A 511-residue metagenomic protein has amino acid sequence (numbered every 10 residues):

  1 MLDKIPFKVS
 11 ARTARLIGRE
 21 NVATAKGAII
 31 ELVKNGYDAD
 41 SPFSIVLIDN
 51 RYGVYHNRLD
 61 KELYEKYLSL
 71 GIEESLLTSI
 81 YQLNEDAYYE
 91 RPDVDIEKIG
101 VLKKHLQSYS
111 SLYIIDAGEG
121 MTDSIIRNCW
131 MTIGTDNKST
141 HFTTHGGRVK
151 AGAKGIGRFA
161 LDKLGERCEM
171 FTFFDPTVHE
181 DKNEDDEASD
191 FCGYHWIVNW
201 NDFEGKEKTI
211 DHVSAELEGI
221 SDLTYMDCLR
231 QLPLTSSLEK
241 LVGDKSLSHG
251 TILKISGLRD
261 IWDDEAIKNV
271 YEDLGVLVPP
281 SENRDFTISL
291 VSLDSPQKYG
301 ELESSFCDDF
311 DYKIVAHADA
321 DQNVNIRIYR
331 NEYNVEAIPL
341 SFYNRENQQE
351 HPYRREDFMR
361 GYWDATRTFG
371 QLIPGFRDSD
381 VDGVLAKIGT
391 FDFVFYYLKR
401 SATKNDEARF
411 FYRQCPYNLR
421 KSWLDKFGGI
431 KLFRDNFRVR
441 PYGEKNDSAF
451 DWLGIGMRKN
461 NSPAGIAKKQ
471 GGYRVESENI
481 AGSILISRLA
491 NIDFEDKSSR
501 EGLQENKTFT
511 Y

Functional and structural regions predicted by a protein language model:
M1-D3, Y353-Y511: Charged regulatory segments coupled to nucleotide-binding catalytic modules in large multidomain enzymes
M1-G257, D263-D264: GHKL (Bergerat-fold) ATPase N-terminal catalytic module, capturing the glycine-rich phosphate-binding loop and acidic
T13-G18, L112-I115, K254-R259, Q414 (+2 more regions): Glycine- and acidic
G18-R19, V33, G100-V101, R158 (+5 more regions): Generic recognition of flexible, low-complexity loop/linker segments
N50-Y52, D116-M121, G257-R259, S292-D294 (+3 more regions): Short, flexible loop/turn elements at secondary-structure junctions
I72-S75, R91, D273-T287, L503-Y511: Short, cationic low-complexity segments
Y88, I197-K206, S305-Y312, E444-A449: A short, sequence-level motif marking secondary-structure junctions
S237-F427: Glycine/threonine-rich ATP-lid/beta-loop region of ATP-binding domains
